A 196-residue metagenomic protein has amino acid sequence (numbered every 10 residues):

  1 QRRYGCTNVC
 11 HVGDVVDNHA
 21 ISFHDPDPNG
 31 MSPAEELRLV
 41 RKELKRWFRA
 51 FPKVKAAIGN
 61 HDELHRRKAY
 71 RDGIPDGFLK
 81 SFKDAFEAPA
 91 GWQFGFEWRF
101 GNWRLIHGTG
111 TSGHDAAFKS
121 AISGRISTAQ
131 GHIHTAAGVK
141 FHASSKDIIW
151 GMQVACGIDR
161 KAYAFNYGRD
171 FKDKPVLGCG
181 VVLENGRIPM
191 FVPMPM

Functional and structural regions predicted by a protein language model:
Q1-A88: Core catalytic region of metal-dependent phosphoesterases/phosphodiesterases, especially metallo-beta-lactamase-like
Q1-G5, F48-A50, W98-F100, S120-G124 (+1 more regions): Flexible, charged surface loops at secondary-structure boundaries
R3-Y4, V192-M196: Polar, enzyme-active/binding microenvironments
V12, A57-G59, G108, V154 (+1 more regions): Conserved beta-strand termini and adjacent loop/short-helix elements that scaffold enzyme active sites in alpha/beta
R41-E43, G91-E97, G113-F118: A generic local structural motif
K55, G91-G95, I106, M152: General small-molecule cofactor/ligand-binding pocket signal
D84-N102: Short acidic low-complexity segments
N102-V192: Conserved beta-sheet core of the metallophosphoesterase superfamily
